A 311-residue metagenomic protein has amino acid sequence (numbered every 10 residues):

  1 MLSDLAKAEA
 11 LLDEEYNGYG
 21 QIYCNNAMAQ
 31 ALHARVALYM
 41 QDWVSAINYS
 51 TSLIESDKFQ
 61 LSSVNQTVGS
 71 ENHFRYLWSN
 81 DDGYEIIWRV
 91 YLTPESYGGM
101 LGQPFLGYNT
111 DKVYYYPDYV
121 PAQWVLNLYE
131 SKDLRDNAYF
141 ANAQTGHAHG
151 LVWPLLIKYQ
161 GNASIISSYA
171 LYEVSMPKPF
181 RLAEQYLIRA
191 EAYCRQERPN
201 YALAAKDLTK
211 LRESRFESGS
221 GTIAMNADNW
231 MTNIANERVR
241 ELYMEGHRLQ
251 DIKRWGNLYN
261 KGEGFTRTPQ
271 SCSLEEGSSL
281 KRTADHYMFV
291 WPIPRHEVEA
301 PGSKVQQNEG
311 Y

Functional and structural regions predicted by a protein language model:
L2-Q103, L128-Y311: Acidic/polar-rich alpha-helix caps and helix-coil junctions
G99-V113: Acidic-aromatic pocket-rim loops
N109-V125: Short, cationic low-complexity segments
